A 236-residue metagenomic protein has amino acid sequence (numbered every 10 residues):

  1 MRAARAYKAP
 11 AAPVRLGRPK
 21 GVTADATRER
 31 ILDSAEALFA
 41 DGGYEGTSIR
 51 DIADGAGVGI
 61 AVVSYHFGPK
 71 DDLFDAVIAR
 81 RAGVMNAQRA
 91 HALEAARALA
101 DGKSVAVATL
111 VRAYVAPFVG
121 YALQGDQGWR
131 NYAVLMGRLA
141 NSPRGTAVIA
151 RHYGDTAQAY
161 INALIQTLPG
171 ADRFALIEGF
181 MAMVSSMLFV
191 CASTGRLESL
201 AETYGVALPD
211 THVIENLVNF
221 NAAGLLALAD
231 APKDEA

Functional and structural regions predicted by a protein language model:
M1-A12, T109, Q124, G154-A236: C-terminal peripheral helix-coil segments that are non-catalytic and often amphipathic
G17: Arg/Lys-rich, glycine/proline-spaced intrinsically disordered segments in nuclear chromatin/transcription regulators
A24, R28-E36: Short, leucine-enriched amphipathic alpha-helices that occur as contiguous helical runs
R30, L38-D72, A76-R80: Helix-turn-helix
D75-A95: Histidine- and aromatic-rich ligand-binding microenvironments
A90-R130: Hydrophobic alpha-helical connector segments
T109-A113, Q124-G154, G195-S199: Amphipathic alpha-helical segments used for helix-helix packing
Y114, F118, A133-A140, M183 (+2 more regions): Short alpha-helical scaffolding segments that buttress acidic/His motifs in well-ordered protein cores
